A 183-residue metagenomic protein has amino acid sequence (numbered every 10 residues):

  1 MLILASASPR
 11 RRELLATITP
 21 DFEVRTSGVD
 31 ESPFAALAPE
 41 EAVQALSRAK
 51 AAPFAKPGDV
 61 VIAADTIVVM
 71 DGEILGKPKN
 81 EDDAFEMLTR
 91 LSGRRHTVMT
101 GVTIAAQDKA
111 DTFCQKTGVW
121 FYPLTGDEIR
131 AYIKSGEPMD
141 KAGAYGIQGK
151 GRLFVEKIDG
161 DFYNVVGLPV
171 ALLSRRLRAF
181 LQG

Functional and structural regions predicted by a protein language model:
M1-P20: N-terminal beta1-alpha1 ligand-phosphate binding loop
L2-I3, A36-G183: Anionic-ligand binding patches
A7, S27, Q107: Cofactor-binding loop segments of dinucleotide-utilizing enzymes, especially the Rossmann-like FAD- and NAD(P)+-binding
D21-V24, E40: Active-site regions of enzymes building and remodeling cell-envelope glycoconjugates
E23-S32: A short beta-strand-loop structural module common to alpha/beta enzyme folds
